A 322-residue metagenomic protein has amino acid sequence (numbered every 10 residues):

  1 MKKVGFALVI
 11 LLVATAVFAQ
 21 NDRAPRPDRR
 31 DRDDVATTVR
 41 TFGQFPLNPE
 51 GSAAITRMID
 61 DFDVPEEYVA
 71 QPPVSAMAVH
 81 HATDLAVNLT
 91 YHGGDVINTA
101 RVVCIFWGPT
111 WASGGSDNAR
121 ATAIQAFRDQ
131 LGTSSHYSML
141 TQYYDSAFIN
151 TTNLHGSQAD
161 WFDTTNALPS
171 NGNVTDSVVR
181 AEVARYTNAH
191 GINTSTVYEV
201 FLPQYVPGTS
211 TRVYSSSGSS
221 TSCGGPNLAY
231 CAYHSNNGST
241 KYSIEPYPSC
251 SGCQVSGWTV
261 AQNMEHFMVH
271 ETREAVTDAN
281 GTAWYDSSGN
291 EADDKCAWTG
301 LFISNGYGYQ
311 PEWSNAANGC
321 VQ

Functional and structural regions predicted by a protein language model:
F18-T90, A126-M139, Y144: N-terminal zymogen propeptides
V87, I97-S116: Fold-level signature of zinc-dependent metallopeptidase catalytic domains
C104, H266-D278: Active-site recognition of the HExxH zinc-binding catalytic motif
T110-D163: Active-site-surrounding "flap" and adjacent substrate/cofactor-binding loops of secreted or lumenal enzymes, prototyped
I149-A232: Active-site-proximal segments of metallohydrolase catalytic domains
S217-Q262, D278-Q322: Metalloprotease/metallohydrolase-associated module, dominated by Zn2+-dependent proteases
